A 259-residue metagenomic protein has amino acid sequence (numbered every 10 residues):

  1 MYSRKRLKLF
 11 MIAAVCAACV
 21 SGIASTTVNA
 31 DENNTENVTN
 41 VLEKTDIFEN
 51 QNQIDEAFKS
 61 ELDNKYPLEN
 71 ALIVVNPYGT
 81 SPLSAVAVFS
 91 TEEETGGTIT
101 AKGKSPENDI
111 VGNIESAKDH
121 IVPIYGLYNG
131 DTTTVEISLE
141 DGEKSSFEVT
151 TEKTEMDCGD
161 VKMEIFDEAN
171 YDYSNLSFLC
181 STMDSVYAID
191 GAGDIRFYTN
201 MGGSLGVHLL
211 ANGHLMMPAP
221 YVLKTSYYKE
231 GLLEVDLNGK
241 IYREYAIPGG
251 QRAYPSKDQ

Functional and structural regions predicted by a protein language model:
M1-I12: Bacterial Sec-dependent N-terminal signal peptides
I12-G22: Bacterial N-terminal signal peptides
V20-E36: Sec-dependent signal peptide cleavage junction
N33-T39, F48-E49, E56, H214 (+1 more regions): Sequence-structural signature of mature extracellular/luminal beta-sheet repeat domains, prominently beta-propellers
L42, Q51, E69-G96, A117 (+4 more regions): Histidine-/acidic-rich catalytic cores in large beta-rich domains
E49-L68: Proline/serine/threonine-rich low-complexity linkers at boundaries of modular beta-sandwich domains
T98-N108: Extracellular low-complexity, O-glycosylation-prone stalks/linkers
V111-A117: Short beta-strand segments within Ig-like beta-sandwich modules, predominantly Fibronectin type-III
